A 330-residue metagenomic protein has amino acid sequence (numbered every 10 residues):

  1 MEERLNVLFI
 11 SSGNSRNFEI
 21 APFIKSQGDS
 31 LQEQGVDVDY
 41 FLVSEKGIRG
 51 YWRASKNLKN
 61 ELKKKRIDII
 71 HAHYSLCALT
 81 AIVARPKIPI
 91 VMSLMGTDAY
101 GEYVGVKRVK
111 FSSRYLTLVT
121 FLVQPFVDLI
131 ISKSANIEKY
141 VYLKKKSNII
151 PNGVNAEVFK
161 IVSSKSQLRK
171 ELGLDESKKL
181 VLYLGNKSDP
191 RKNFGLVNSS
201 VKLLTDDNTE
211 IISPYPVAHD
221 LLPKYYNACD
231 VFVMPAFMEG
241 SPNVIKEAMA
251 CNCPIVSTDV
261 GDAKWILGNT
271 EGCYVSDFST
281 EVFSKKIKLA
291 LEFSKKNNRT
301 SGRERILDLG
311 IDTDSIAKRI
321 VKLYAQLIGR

Functional and structural regions predicted by a protein language model:
L8, L174-K192, N198-V201: Conserved donor-binding/catalytic core segment of Leloir-type glycosyltransferases
P22, F278, K295-L327: A charged, aromatic-enriched C-terminal amphipathic alpha-helix characteristic of glycosyltransferases across folds
K59, T97, F111-I130: Membrane-proximal helix-turn-helix segments that form the acceptor-binding/catalytic region of lipid-linked
F121-I149, V154-V158: A short, active-site helix/loop in glycosyltransferases that binds the activated sugar's phosphate group
Q124, K224-C229: Short alpha-helical donor nucleotide-sugar binding micro-motif in glycosyltransferases
F237: Aromatic "clamp/platform" in nucleotide-sugar-dependent glycosyltransferases that forms part of the donor/acceptor
I245, P254-S257: Short hydrophobic beta-strand element within catalytic cores of glycosyltransferases and related nucleotide-activated
N269-E281, K288-K295: Conserved acidic donor-binding segment of nucleotide-sugar-dependent glycosyltransferases
